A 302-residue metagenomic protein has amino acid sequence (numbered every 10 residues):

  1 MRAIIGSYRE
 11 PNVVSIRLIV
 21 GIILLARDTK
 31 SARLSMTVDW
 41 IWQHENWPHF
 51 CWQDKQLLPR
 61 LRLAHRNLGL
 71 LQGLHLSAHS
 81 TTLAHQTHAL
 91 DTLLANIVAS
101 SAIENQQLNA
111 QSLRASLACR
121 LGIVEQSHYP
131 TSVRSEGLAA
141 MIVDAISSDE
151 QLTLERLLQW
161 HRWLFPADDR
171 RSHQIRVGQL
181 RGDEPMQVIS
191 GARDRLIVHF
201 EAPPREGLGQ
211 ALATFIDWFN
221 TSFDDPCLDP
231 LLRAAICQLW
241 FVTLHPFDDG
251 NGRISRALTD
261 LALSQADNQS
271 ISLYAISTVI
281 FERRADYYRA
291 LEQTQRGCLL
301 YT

Functional and structural regions predicted by a protein language model:
R2-T302: FIC/Doc superfamily catalytic core
